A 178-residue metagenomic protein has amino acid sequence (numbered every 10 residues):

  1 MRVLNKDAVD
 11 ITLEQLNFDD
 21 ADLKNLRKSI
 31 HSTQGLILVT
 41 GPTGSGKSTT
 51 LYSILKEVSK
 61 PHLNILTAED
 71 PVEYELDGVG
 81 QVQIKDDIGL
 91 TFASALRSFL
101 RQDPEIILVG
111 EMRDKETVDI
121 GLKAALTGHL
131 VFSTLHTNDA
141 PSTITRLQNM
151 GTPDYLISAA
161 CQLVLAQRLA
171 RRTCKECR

Functional and structural regions predicted by a protein language model:
M1-R178: Short, flexible helix-loop junctions that flank or precede catalytic/ligand sites
